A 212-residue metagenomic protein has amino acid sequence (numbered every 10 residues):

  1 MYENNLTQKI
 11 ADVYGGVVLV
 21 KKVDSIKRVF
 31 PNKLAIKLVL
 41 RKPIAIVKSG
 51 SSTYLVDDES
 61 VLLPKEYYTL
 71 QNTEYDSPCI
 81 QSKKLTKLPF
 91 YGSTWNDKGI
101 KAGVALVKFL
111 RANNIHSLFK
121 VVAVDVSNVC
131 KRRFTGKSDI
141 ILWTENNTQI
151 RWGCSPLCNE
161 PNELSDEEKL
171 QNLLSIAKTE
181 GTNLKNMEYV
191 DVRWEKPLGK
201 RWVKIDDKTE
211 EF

Functional and structural regions predicted by a protein language model:
Y2-F212: Charged, solvent-exposed interaction patches on well-folded alpha/beta domains that mediate macromolecular contacts
